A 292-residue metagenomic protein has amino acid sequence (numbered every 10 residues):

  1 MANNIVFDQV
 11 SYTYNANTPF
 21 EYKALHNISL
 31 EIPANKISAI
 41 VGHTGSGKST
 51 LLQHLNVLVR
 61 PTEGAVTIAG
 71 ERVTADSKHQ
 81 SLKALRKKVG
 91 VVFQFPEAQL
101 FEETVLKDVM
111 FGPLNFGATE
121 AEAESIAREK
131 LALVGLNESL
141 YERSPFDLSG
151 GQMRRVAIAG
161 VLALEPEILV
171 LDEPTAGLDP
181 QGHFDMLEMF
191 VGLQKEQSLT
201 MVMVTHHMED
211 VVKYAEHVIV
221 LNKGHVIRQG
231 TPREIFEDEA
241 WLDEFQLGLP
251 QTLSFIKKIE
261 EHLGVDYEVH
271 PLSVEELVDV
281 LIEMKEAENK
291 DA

Functional and structural regions predicted by a protein language model:
N56: Helix-to-loop junction immediately C-terminal to a conserved catalytic motif
G64-A75, L85: Conserved ABC transporter NBD signature motif
A121-S139: Conserved ABC ATPase "signature" region
S144-L148, Q152: Conserved ABC ATPase signature
E165: Conserved catalytic motifs of ABC-family nucleotide-binding domains
L169-D172: Catalytic Walker B motif of ABC-type/P-loop ATPase nucleotide-binding domains
K223-G224: Conserved ABC ATPase "signature" C-loop
